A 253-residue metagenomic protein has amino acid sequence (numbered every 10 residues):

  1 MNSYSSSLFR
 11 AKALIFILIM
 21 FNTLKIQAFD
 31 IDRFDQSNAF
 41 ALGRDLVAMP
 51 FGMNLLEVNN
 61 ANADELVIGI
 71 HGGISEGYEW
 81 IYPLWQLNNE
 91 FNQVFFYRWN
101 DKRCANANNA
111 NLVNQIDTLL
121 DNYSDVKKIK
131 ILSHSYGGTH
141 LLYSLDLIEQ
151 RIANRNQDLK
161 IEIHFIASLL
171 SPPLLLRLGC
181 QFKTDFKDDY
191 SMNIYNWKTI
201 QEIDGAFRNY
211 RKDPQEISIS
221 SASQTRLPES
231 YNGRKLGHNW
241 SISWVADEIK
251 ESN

Functional and structural regions predicted by a protein language model:
S3-A13: Bacterial N-terminal signal peptides that target proteins for export
I15-F16, I26: Cleavable N-terminal signal peptides
A28-K127: Active-site catalytic motif of lipid deacylating hydrolases and related acyltransferases
I81-N89, I148-R151, L178-D185, F207-I219: Short, aromatic/basic amphipathic alpha-helical patches
W99-K102, N106-D204: Serine-dependent carboxylesterase/thioesterase catalytic core of lipase-like alpha/beta-hydrolase/SGNH enzymes
K183-N253: C-terminal catalytic-base region of ester-bond hydrolases, centering on the histidine of the charge-relay
